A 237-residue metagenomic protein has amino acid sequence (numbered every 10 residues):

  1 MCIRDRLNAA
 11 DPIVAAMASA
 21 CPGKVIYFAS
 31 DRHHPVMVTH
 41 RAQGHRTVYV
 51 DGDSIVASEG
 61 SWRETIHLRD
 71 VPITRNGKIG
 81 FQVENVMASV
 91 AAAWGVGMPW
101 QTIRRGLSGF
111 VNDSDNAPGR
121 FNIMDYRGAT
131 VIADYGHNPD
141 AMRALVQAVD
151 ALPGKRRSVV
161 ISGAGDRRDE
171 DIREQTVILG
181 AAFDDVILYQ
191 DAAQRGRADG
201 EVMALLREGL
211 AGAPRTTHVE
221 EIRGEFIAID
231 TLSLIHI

Functional and structural regions predicted by a protein language model:
M1-D5, I235-I237: Conserved small/polar residues in nucleotide/adenosyl-binding loops
L7, Y27, V159-I161, L188: Structural beta-sheet core signal
D11, H137-N138, A193: Short, glycine/acidic-enriched loop or turn micro-motifs at the edges of active sites
A15-P72, G109-M124: Extended acidic/charged loop-beta regions that coordinate divalent cations and stabilize anionic phosphate/carboxylate
C21-K24, Y126-G128, A213-V219: A short helix-to-beta-strand connector/capping loop
S30, S162-A164, D191: Cofactor-binding loop segments of dinucleotide-utilizing enzymes, especially the Rossmann-like FAD- and NAD(P)+-binding
T65-D185: Nucleotide phosphate-binding/pyrophosphate-handling subdomain across enzymes that bind or process nucleotide phosphates
T176-S233: C-terminal helical cap/extension that packs against the catalytic core of soluble nucleotide-cofactor enzymes
